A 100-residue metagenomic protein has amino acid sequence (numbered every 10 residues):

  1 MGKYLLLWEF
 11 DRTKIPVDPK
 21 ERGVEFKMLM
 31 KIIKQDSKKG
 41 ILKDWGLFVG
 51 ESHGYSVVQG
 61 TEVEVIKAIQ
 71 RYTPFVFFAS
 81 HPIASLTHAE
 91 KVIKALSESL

Functional and structural regions predicted by a protein language model:
M1-H53, V63, E90-L100: Short S/T/G/P-rich N-terminal loop/turn motif that feeds into the first structured element of a domain
S52-Y55, F77: Short active-site oxyanion
Q59-V92: An amphipathic, aromatic/His-enriched active-site/gating alpha helix that lines ligand/cofactor pockets
